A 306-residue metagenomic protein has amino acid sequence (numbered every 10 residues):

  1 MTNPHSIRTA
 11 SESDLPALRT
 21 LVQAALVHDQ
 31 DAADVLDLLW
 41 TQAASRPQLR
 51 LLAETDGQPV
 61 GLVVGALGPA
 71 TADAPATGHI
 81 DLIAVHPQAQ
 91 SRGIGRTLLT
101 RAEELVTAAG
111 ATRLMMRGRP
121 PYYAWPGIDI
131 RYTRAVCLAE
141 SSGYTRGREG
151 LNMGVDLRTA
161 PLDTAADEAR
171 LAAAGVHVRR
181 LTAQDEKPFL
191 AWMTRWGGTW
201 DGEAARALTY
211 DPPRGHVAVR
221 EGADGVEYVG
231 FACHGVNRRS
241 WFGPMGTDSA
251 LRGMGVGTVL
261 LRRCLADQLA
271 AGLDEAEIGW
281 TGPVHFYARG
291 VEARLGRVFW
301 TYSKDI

Functional and structural regions predicted by a protein language model:
M1-L39, R46, R50-E54, P59 (+3 more regions): Short amphipathic alpha-helix that is part of the acyltransferase structural core
T2, T100-A172, F299-D305: Acyl-donor-binding surface of acyltransferase catalytic domains
Q23, D29-R50, T55, V63-A74 (+1 more regions): A conserved beta-strand-loop-helix scaffold within acyl/acetyltransferase catalytic domains
G61, R148-L151, V229-G230: A structural microfeature
G68-I80, Q90, A109-T112, G235-M245 (+2 more regions): A conserved beta-turn-beta hairpin within the catalytic core of GNAT-like acetyltransferases that forms part
I80-Q90, R119-Y122, M245-G253, G282: A short, internal acetyl-CoA/4′-phosphopantetheine-binding micro-motif in the GNAT/acyltransferase core
V85, S91-E104, A108, T247 (+3 more regions): Conserved acetyl-CoA-binding loop-helix of GNAT-fold acetyltransferases
G253, L260-I306: Short hairpin/turn module used for nucleic-acid contact or packing/dimerization
